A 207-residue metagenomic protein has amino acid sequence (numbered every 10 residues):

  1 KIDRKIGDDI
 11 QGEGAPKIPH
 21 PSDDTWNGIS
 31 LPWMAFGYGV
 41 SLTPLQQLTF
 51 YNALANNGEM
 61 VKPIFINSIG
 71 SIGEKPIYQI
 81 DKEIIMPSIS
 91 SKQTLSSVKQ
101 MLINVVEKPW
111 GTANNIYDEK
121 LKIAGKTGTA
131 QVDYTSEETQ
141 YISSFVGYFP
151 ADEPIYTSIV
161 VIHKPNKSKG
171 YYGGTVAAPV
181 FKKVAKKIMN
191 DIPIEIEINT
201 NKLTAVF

Functional and structural regions predicted by a protein language model:
K1-K164, G173, L203-F207: Beta-lactam-recognizing serine transpeptidase/beta-lactamase-like catalytic domain environment
K75-I84, A178-F207: Short, gly/Ser/Thr-rich active-site loops of penicillin-recognizing serine hydrolases
K167-S168: Short beta-strands and strand-coil junctions in structured, solvent-facing domains, enriched
